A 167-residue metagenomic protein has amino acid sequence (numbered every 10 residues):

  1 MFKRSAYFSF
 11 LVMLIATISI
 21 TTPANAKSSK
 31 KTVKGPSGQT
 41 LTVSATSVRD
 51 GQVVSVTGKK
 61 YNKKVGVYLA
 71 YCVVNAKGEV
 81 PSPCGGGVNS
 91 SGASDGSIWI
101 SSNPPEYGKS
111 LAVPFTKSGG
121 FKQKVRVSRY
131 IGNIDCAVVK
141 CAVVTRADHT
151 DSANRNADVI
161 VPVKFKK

Functional and structural regions predicted by a protein language model:
M1-F10: Bacterial N-terminal signal peptides that target proteins for export
S9, I20-T22, K77, I160: Intrinsic disorder/low-complexity detector
I15-N25: C-terminal segment of classical bacterial N-terminal signal peptides
K27-K167: Extended, solvent-exposed regions of the mature portions of secreted/cell-surface glycoproteins
